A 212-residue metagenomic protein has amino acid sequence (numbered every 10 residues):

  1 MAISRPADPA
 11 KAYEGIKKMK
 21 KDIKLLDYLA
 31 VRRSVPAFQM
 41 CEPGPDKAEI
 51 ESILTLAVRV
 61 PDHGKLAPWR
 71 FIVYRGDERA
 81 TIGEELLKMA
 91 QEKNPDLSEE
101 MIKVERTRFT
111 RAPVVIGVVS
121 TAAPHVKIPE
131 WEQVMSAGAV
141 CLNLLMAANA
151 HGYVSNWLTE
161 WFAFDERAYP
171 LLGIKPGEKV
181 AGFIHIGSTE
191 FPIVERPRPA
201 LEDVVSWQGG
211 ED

Functional and structural regions predicted by a protein language model:
A2-R111, D212: N-terminal amphipathic, basic helical "cap/leader" segment at the start of enzyme domains
Y28, V115-G117, F183-H185, S206: Conserved hydrophobic/aromatic beta-strand scaffold that supports enzyme active sites
A57, I116, A122-P170: Small-aliphatic-rich amphipathic alpha-helix that forms the alpha element of a beta-alpha
H63-L66, R108-T110, L172-G177, P197-R198: Solvent-exposed alpha-helices and their adjacent loops that cap or buttress functional pockets in soluble metabolic
D77-T81, K88, A122-P124, E166 (+1 more regions): Short, charged/polar surface micro-motifs in flexible loops or helix N-caps
R111-V114, Y153, P176-V180: Short coil/turn connectors at secondary-structure junctions
L172-R196: A glycine-rich helix N-cap at a beta->alpha junction
E195-D212: Phosphate/diphosphate-binding glycine-rich loops and adjacent basic-rich segments that engage nucleotide
